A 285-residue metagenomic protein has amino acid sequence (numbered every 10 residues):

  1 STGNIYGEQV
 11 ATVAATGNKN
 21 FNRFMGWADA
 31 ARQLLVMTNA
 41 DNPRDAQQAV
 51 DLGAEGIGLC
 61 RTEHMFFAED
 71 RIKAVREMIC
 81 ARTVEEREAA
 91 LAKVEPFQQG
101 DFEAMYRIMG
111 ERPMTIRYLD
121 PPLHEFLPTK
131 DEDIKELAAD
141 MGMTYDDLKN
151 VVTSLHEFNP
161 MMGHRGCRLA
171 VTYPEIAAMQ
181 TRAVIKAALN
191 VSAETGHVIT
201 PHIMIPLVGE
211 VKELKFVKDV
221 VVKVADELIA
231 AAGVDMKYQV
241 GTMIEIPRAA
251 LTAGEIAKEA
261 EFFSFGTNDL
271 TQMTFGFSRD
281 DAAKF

Functional and structural regions predicted by a protein language model:
S1-T2: Conformationally flexible catalytic loops at phosphate/diphosphate-handling active centers
T12-V13: Small/polar beta-strand repeat architecture
N20-F285: Conserved alpha/beta-domain cores
